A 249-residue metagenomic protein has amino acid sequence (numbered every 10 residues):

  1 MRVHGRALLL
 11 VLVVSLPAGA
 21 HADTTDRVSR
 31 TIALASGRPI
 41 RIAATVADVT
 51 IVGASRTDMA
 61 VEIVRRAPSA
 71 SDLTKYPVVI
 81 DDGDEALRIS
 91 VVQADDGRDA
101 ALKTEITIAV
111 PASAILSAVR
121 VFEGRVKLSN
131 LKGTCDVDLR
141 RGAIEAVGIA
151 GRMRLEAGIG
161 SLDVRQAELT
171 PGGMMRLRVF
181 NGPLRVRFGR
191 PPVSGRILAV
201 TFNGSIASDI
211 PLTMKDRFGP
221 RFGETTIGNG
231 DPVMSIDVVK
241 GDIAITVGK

Functional and structural regions predicted by a protein language model:
M1-K249: Intrinsically disordered, low-complexity terminal regions
